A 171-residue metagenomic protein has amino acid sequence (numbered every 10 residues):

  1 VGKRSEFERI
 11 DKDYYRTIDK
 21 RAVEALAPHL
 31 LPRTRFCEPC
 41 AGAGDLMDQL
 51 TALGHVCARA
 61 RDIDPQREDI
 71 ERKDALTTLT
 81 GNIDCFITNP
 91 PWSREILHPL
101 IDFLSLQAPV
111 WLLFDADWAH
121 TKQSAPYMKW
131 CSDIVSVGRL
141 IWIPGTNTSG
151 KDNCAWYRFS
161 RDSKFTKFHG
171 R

Functional and structural regions predicted by a protein language model:
V1-R171: Class I S-adenosyl-L-methionine-dependent methyltransferase catalytic core
